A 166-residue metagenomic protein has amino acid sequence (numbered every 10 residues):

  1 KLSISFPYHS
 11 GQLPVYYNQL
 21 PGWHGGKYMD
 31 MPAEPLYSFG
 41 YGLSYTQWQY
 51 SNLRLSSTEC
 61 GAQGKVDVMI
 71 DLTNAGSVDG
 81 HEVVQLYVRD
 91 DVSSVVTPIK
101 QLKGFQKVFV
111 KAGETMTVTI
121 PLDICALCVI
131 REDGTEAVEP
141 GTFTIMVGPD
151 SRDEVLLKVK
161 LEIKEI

Functional and structural regions predicted by a protein language model:
K1-H81, Y87, A112, P140 (+3 more regions): Secreted, periplasmic, or luminal enzymes acting at the cell surface/secretory milieu
F6, V88-V92, L122: Short, small-residue-rich loop/turn micro-motifs
S10-P14, F105-V108, I120-L122, R152-K160: Low-complexity, flexible helical/coil segments
P35-Y37, V108, V129, E136: Short, flexible coil/turn micro-motifs enriched in small/turn-prone residues
S56, G104-Q106, G134: Short, conserved secondary-structure segments in the cores of folded domains
S77-S94, K100-L102: Short acidic, flexible loop segments centered on an aromatic residue
S94-I130: Intrinsically disordered, low-complexity Pro/Gly/Ser/Thr-rich segments with frequent PxxP/GP/PP motifs and embedded
D123-I166: Terminal connector regions
